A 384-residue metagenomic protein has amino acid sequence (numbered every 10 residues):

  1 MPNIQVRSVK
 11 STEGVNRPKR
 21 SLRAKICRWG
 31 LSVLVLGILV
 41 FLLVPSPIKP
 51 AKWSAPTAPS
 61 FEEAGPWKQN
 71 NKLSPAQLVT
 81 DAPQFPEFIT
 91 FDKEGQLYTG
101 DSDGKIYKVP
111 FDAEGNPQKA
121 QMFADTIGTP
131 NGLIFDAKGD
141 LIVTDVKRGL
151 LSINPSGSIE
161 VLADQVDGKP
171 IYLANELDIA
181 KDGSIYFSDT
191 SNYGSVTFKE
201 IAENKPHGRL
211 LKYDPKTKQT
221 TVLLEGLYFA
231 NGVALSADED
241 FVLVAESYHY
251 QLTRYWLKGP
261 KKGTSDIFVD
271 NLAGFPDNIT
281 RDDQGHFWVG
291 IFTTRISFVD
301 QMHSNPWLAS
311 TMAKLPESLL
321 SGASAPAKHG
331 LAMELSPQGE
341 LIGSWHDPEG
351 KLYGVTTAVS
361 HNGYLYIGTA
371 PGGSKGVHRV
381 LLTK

Functional and structural regions predicted by a protein language model:
P2-K384: Sequence-structural signature of mature extracellular/luminal beta-sheet repeat domains, prominently beta-propellers
